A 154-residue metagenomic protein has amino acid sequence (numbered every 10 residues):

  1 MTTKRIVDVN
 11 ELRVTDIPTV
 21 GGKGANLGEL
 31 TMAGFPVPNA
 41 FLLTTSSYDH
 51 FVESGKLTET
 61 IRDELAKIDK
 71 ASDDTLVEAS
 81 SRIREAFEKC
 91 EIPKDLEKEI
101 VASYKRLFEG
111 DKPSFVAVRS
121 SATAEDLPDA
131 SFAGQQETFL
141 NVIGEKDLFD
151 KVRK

Functional and structural regions predicted by a protein language model:
M1-K154: N-terminal beta-alpha lobe that positions the nucleotide/phosphoryl donor in ATP/NTP-coupled carboxylate activation
